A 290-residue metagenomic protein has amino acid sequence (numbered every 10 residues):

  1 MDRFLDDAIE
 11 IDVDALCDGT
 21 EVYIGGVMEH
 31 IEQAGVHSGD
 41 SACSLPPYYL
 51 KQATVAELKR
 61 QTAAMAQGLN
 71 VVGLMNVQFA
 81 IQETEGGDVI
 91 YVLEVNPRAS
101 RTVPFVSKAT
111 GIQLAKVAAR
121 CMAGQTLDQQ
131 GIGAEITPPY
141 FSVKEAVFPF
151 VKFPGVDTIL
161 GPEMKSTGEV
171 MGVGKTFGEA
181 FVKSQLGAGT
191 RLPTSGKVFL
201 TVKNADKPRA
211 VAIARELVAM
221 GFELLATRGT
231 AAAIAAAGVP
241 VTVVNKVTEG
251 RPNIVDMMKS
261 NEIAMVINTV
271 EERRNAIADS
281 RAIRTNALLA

Functional and structural regions predicted by a protein language model:
M1, V198, V266: Receiver (REC) domain switch-region micro-motif
M1-T194: ATP-dependent carboxylate activation and anion-phosphoryl transfer catalytic cores that bind Mg-ATP to form
E10, L74-N76, T102, K207-V211 (+1 more regions): Short glycine/serine/threonine-rich phosphate/pyrophosphate-binding segments that cradle anionic phosphate groups
G25, R60, L93, I112 (+12 more regions): Feature representing long, continuous alpha-helical segments
K51-L58, T110-G111, A115, P139 (+8 more regions): Generic structural signal for well-ordered, non-membrane alpha-helical segments in soluble metabolic enzymes
Q78, T201, T269: Conserved residues at the C-terminal ends of beta-strands
L160, M164-E179, K183-T230, A235-A237 (+1 more regions): C-terminal accessory/binding modules appended to enzymatic or scaffolding proteins
P208-A290: Feature captures the catalytic cores and cofactor-binding loops of soluble hydro-lyases/lyases that act on carboxylate
